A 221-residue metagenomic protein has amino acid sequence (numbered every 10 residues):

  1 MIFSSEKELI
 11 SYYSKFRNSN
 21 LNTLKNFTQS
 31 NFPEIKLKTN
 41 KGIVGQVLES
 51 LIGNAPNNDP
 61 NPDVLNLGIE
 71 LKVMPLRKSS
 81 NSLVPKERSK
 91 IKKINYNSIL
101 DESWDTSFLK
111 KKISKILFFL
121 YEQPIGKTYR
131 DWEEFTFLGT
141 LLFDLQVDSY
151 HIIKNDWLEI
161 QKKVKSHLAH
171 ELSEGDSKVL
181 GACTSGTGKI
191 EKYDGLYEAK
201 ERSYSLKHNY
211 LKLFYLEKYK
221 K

Functional and structural regions predicted by a protein language model:
M1-L65, E70-K221: Nucleic-acid endonuclease domains
